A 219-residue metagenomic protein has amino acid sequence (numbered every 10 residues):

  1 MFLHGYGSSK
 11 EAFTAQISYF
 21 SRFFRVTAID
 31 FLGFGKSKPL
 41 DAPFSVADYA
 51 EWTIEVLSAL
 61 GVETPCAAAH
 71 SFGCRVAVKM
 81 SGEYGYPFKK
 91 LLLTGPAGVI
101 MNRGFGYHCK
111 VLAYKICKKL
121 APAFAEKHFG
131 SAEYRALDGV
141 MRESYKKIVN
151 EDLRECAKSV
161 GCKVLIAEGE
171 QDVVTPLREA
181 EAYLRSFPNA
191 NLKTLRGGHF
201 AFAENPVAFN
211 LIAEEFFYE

Functional and structural regions predicted by a protein language model:
M1-K36: Conserved HGGG/HGGXW glycine-rich cap/lid loop of the alpha/beta-hydrolase fold
T14, A28-A68, L211: Active-site loop/oxyanion-hole signature of alpha/beta-hydrolase fold enzymes
R75-E83, P87-L120: Flexible "cap/lid" loop of the alpha/beta hydrolase fold
M101-C162: Conserved alpha/beta-hydrolase catalytic His-Asp/Glu region
S159-V160, I166-E168, D172: Short beta-strand/loop motif that positions the catalytic acidic residue of the alpha/beta-hydrolase fold
V173-E179: Conserved alpha/beta-hydrolase "acid-adjacent" motif
L184-F200: Catalytic histidine neighborhood in serine/cysteine hydrolases with alpha/beta-hydrolase-type architecture
G198-L211: Catalytic histidine-centered segment of alpha/beta-hydrolase-like enzymes
